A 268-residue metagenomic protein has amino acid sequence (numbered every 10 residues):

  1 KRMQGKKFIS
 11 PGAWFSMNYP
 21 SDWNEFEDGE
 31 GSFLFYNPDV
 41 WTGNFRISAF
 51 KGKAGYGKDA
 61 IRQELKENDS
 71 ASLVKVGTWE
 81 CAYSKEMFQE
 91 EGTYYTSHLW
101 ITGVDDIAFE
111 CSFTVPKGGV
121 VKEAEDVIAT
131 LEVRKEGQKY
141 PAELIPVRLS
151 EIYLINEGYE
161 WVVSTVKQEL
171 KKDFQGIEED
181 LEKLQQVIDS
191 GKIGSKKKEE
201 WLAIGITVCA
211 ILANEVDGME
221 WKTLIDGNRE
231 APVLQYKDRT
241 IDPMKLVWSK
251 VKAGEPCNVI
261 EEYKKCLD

Functional and structural regions predicted by a protein language model:
R2-K7, G31-F33, G77-E86: Short, hydrophobic/aromatic-rich segments at coil-to-beta transitions
K7-A60: Secretory pathway targeting signatures of secreted, lumenal, and periplasmic proteins
D22-E27, K66-T78, G218-W221: Short secondary-structure junctions
W23, F109-A142: Surface-exposed amphipathic alpha-helical segments
G31, S190-K237: Amphipathic, interaction-prone secondary-structure segments
A60-A108, T114-K117: Signature of long, low-cysteine stretches enriched in small and polar/charged residues
P141-K198: N-terminal low-complexity, intrinsically disordered segments
A231-D268: A recognition module on extended beta-rich or small alphabeta surfaces enriched in W/G with H and D/E
